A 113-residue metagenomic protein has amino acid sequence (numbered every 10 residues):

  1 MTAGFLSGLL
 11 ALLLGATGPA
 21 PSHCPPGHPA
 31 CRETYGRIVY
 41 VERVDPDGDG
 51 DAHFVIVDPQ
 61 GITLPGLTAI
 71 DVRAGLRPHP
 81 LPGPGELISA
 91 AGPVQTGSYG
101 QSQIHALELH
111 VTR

Functional and structural regions predicted by a protein language model:
G4-L13: Bacterial N-terminal signal peptides
L12-E33: Short boundary/loop segments of OB/S1/cold-shock single-stranded nucleic-acid-binding domains
P29-G50: Structural detector for short beta-strands of small beta-barrel domains
Y35-R37, S89-P93: Residues within well-ordered beta-strands of beta-sheet-rich folds
E42-D45, Q60, G92, T96: Sec/Tat-exported extracytoplasmic proteins
P46-I70: OB-fold (S1/OB) nucleic-acid-binding surfaces
R73-A91: Short nucleic-acid-contacting surface segments enriched for D/E, G, S/T with interspersed K/R
P93-R113: OB-fold/S1-family single-stranded nucleic acid-binding modules
